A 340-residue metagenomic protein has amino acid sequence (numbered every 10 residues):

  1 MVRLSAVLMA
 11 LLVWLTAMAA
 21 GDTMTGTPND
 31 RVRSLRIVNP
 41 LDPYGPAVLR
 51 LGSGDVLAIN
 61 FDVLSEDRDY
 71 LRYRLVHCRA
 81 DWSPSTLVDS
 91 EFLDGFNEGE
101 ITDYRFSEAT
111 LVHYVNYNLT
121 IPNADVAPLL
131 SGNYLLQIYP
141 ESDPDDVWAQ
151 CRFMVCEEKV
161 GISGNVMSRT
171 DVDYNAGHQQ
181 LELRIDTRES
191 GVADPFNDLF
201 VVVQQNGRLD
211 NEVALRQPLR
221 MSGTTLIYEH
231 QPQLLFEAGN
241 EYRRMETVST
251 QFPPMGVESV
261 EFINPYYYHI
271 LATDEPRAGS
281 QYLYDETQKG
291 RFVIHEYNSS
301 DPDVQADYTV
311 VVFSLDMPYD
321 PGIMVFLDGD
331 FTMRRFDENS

Functional and structural regions predicted by a protein language model:
M1-T23: Bacterial Sec-dependent N-terminal signal peptides
P28-H77, Y174-T187, S300-F313: Contiguous beta-strand segments within globular domains
L93-Y117, L209-P218, V312-S340: Aromatic-rich carbohydrate-binding modules that target alpha-glucans
E100-D103, E108-P122, S222-R244, N339-S340: Aromatic sugar-binding surface patches on proteins that engage polysaccharides or sugar-phosphate polymers
L111-E141: Ligand-binding face of N-terminal immunoglobulin V-set domains in extracellular IgSF glycoproteins
V155-H178: Low-complexity, Pro/Ser/Thr- and charge-rich linker/hinge segments at domain boundaries
P195-S280: Long, internal scaffold/assembly segments composed of regular secondary structure
T273-P321: Basic K/R-rich, polyanion-interacting modules in nucleoproteins and related proteins
